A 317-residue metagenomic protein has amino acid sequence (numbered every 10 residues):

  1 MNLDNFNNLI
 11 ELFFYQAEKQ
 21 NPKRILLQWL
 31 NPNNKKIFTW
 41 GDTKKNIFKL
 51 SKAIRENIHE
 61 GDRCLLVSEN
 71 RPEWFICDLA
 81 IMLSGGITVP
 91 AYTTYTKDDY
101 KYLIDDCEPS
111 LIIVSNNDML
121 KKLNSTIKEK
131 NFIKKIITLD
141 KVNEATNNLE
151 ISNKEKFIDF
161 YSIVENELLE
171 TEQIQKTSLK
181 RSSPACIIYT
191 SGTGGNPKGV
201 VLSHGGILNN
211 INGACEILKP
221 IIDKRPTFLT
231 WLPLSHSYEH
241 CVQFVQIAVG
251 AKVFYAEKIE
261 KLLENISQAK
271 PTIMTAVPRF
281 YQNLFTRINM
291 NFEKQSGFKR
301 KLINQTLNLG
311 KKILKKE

Functional and structural regions predicted by a protein language model:
M1-N8, L120-N124, E144, N148-P184: Flexible, low-complexity linker/hinge segments
L3-L26, K45-N46: A short N-terminal helical cap/helix-turn-helix that marks the beginning of AMP-binding/adenylate-forming
I25, T138, F157, E167-Y189 (+2 more regions): Conserved pre-ATP/AMP-binding loop-to-beta segment of ANL
L26-F75, L79, T96-K101, K156 (+1 more regions): Conserved AMP-binding/adenylate-forming core of the ANL superfamily
I37-G41, A185-I211: Conserved AMP-binding A3 loop
K44-L50, V200-I221: Conserved structural elements of the adenylate-forming
L83-S162: Structural core segment of the AMP-binding/adenylate-forming
L208-T227, L234-E317: Conserved AMP-binding/adenylation subdomain of ANL enzymes
